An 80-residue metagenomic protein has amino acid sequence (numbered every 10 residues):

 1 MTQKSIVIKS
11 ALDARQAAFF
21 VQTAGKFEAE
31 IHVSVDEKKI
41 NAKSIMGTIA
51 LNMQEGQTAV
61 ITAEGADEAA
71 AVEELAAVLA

Functional and structural regions predicted by a protein language model:
M1-Q3, A80: Absolute protein N-terminus
S5-N41, M46, A50-E55: Compact, glycine-rich, soluble single-domain proteins
E28, I49-A80: C-terminal structural segments of small proteins and small subunits
